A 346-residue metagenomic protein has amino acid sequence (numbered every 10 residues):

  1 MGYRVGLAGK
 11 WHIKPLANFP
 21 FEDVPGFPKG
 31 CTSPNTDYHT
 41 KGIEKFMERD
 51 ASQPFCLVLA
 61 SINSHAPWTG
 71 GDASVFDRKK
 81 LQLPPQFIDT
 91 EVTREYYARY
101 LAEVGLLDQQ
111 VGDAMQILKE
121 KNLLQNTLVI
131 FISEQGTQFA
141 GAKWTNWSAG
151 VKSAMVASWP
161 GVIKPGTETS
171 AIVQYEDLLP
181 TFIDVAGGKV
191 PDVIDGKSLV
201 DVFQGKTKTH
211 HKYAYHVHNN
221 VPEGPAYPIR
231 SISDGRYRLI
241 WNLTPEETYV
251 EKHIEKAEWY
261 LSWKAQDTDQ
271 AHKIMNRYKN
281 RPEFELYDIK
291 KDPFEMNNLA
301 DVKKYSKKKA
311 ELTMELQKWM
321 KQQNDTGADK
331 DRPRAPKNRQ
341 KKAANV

Functional and structural regions predicted by a protein language model:
M1-E285, P293-R332, P336-V346: Formylglycine-dependent sulfatase
